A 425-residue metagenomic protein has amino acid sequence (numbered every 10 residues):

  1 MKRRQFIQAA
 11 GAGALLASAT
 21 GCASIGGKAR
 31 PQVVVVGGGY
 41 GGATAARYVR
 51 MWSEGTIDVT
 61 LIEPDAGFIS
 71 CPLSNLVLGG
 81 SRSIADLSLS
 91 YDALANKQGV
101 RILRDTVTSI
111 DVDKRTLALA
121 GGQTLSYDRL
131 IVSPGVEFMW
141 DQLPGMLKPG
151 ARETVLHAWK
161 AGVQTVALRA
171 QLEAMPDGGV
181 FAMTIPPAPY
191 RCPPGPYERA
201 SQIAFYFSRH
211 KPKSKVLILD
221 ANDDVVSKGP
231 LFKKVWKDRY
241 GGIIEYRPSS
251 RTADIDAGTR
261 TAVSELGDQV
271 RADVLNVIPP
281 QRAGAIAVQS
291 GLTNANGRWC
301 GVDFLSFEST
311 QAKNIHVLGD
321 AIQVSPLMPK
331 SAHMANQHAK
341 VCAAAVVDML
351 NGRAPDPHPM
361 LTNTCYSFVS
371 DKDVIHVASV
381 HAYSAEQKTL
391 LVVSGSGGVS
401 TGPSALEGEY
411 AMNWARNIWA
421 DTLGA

Functional and structural regions predicted by a protein language model:
Q5-S24: N-terminal export signals
I25-R101, P187-K228: Beta1-alpha1 glycine-rich phosphate/pyrophosphate-binding loop at the start of Rossmann-like nucleotide-binding domains
K97, R101-I110, L117, L125 (+1 more regions): A Rossmann-like FAD-binding core segment of flavoenzymes
P134-H210: Glycine-rich dinucleotide-binding loop and its adjacent helix/turn
L147-M175, V270-V274, I278-A335: FAD-site-proximal beta/loop scaffold in flavoenzymes
I322-R353, P357: A conserved FAD-binding loop/helix module that cradles the flavin
V347-S384: Active-site-proximal substrate-binding core of FAD-dependent oxidoreductases
A378-A425: C-terminal auxiliary extensions adjacent to catalytic cores
